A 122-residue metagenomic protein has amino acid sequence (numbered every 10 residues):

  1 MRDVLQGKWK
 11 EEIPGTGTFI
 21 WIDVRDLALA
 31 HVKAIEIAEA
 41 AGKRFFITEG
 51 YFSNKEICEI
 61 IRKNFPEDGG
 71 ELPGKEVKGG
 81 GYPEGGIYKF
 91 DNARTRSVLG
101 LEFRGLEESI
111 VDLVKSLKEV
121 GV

Functional and structural regions predicted by a protein language model:
R2-F45: Alpha-helical substrate-binding/gating segment
P14-G17, F45-F52, P83, V98: Glycine-rich Rossmann NAD(P)(H)-binding loop
D23-L27, S53, G105-L106: An acidic site on a long C-lobe helix of protein kinase domains
L29-G80, D112, V122: Mid/C-terminal beta-alpha module of Rossmann-like enzyme folds, strongest in SDR-family dehydrogenases/epimerases
K33-A34, V98, S116: A generic secondary-structure signal
G80-G100: Conserved C-terminal active-site "lid" loop/helix of NAD(P)H-dependent oxidoreductases that clamps the redox cofactor
L106-V122: Amphipathic terminal alpha-helices
